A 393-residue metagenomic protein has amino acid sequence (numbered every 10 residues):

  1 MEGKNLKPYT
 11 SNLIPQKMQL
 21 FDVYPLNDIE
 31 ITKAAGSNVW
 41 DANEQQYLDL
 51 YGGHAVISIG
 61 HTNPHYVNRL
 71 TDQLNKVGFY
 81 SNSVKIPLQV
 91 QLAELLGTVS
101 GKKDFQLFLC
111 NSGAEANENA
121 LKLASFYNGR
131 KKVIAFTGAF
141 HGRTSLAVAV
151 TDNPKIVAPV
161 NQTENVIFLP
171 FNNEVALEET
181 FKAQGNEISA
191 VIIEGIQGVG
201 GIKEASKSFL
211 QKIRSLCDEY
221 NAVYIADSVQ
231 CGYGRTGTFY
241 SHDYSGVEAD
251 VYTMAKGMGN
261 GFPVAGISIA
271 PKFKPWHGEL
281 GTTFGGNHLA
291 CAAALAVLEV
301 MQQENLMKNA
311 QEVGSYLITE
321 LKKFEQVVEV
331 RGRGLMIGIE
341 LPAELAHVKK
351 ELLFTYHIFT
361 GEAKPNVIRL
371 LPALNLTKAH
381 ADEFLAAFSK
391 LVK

Functional and structural regions predicted by a protein language model:
E2-K393: Conserved N-terminal phosphate-binding loop of PLP-dependent enzymes in the Aspartate aminotransferase
